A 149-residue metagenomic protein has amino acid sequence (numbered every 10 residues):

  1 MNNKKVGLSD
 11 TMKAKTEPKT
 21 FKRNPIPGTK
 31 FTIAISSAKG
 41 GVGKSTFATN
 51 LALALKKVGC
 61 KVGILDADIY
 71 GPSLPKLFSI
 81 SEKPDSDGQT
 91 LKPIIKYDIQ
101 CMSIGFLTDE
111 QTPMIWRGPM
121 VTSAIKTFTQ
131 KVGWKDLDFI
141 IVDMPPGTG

Functional and structural regions predicted by a protein language model:
M1-A38: Extreme N-terminal, non-catalytic leader segments that precede Walker-type/kinase nucleotide-binding cores
K13-K19, E82-S86, T122-I125, P145-G147: Short gly/ser/thr-rich secondary-structure transition/capping motifs
G28-K30, V58, I95-K96, W134-L137: Short loop/turn elements that form and flank the Walker-type P-loop nucleotide-binding site in RecA-like NTPase cores
K30, A34-S37, K56, P75-E82 (+2 more regions): Signal for well-folded cores of large energy- and translation-related assemblies
F31-D68: Walker A/P-loop phosphate-binding motif and the immediately C-terminal alpha-helix
V42-N50, P72-P75, M144-G149: Short glycine/serine/threonine-rich phosphate/pyrophosphate-binding segments that cradle anionic phosphate groups
K61-W116, T122, K126-T129: Phosphate-binding loop that captures ATP/GTP phosphates
I115-W116, M120-G149: Phosphate/Mg2+-binding loops and adjacent switch elements in nucleotide/diphosphate-handling enzyme cores
